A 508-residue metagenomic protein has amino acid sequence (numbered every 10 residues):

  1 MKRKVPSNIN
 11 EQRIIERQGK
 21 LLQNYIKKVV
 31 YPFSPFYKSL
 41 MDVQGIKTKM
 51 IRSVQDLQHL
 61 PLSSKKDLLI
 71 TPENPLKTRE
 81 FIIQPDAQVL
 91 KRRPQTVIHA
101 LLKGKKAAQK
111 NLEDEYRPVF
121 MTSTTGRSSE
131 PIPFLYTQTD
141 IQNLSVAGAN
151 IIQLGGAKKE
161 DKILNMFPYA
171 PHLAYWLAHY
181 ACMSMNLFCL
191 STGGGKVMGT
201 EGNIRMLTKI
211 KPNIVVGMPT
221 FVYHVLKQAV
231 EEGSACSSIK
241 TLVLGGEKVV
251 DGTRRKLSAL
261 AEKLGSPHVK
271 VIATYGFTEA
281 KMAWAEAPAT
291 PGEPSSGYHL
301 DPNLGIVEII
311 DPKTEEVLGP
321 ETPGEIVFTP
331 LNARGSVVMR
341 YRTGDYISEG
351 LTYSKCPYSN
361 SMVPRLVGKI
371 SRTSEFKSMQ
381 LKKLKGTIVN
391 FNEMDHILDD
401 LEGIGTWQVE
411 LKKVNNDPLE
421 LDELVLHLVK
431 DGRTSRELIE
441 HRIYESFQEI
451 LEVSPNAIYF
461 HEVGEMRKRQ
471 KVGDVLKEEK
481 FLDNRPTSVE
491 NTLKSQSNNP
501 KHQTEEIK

Functional and structural regions predicted by a protein language model:
M1-S123, S129-V146, L154, D422-H427 (+4 more regions): Nucleotide 5′-phosphate-binding alpha/beta core
K4-S7, S64-I272, A280, W284-T290 (+1 more regions): Active-site phosphate/ATP/adenylate-binding loop shared across adenylate-forming ligases
V29, I152, A229, L257-A261 (+3 more regions): Hydrophobic, Leu/Ile/Phe/Ala-enriched alpha-helical segments that form helix-helix packing faces
S129, G233, T314-E316, L476: Detector for glycine-centered tight turns/loop "hinges" at secondary-structure junctions
V215, V327, L331-L451, L476: AMP-binding/adenylate-forming catalytic core of the ANL superfamily
V249-S354: Conserved AMP-binding/adenylate-forming
